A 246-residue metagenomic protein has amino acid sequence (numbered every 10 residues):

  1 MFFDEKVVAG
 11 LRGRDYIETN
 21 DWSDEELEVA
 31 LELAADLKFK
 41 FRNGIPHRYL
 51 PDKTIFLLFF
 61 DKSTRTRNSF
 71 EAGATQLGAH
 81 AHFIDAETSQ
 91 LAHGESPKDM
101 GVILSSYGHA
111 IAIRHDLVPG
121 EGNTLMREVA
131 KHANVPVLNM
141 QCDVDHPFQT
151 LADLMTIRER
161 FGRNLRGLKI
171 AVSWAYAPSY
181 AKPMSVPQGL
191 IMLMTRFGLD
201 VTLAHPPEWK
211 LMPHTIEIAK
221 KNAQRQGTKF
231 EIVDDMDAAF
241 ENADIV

Functional and structural regions predicted by a protein language model:
M1-N68, A72, D145: Positively charged, low-complexity intrinsically disordered leader regions
R12, L50-P51, A133, R166 (+1 more regions): Residue-level preference for short coil/turn positions at secondary-structure junctions
D15, H80, P136, D200 (+1 more regions): Conserved beta-strand segments of alpha/beta enzyme cores
N20-A35, T64, G94, K98 (+7 more regions): Electropositive phosphate-/nucleotide-binding environments in soluble metabolic enzymes
A34, G108, N242-A243: Short, well-ordered alpha-helix to beta-strand connector turns
A35-R42, L154-E159, I191: Generic structural signal for well-ordered alpha-helical scaffold segments
R48-E159: Phosphate/diphosphate ligand-binding glycine-rich loop within oxidoreductases
F60-A72, R158-I245: Glycine-rich phosphate/diphosphate-binding loop of Rossmann-like nucleotide-binding domains
